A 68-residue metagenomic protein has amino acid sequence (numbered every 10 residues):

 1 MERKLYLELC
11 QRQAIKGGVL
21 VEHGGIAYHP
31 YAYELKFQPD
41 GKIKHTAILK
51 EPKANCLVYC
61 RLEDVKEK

Functional and structural regions predicted by a protein language model:
M1-I15: Mixed-charge, Lys/Arg-rich low-complexity intrinsically disordered regions
I15-L62: Acidic, low-complexity, intrinsically disordered interaction modules
E63-K68: Mixed-charge, Lys/Arg-enriched low-complexity segments
